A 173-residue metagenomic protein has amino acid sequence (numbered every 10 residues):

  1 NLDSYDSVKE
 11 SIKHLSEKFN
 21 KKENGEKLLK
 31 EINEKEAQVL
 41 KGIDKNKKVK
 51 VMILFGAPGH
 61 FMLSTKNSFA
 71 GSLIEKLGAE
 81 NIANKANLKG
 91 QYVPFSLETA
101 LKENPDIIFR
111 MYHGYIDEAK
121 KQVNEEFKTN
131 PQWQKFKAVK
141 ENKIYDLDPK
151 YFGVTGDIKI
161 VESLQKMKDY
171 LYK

Functional and structural regions predicted by a protein language model:
N1-H60, A83-N84, K140-K173: Extracytoplasmic substrate-binding proteins
N1-K18, F95-K135, D169: Acidic/His-rich segments in extracytoplasmic proteins that coordinate ligands and/or metal ions
E34-K35, L88-V93, F127: Short gly/ser/thr-rich secondary-structure transition/capping motifs
D44-K47, E75, L101-E103, K137-K140: Extracellular/periplasmic catalytic domains that process cell-envelope and extracellular macromolecules
G56-P58, K66, N87, P105 (+1 more regions): Histidine- and/or cysteine-centered catalytic micro-motif in compact active-site loops
G59-S64, R110, D117, G153-T155: Short, solvent-exposed loop/turn elements at domain surfaces
L63-Y92: Alpha-helical, coiled-coil/dimerization segments enriched in small aliphatic residues
N67-S68, N130-F136, D157: Serine-centered coil/turn micro-motif
